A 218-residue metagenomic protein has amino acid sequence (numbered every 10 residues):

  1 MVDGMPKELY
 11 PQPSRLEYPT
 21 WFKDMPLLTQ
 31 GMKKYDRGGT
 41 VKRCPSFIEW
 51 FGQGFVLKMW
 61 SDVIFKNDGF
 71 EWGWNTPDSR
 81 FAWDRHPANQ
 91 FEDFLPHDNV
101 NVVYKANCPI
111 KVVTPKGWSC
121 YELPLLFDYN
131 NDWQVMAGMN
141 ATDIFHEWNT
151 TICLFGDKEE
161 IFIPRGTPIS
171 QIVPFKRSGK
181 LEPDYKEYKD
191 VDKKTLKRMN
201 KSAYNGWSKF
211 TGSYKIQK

Functional and structural regions predicted by a protein language model:
M1-E147, C153-K218: Non-catalytic terminal segments and appended small domains
